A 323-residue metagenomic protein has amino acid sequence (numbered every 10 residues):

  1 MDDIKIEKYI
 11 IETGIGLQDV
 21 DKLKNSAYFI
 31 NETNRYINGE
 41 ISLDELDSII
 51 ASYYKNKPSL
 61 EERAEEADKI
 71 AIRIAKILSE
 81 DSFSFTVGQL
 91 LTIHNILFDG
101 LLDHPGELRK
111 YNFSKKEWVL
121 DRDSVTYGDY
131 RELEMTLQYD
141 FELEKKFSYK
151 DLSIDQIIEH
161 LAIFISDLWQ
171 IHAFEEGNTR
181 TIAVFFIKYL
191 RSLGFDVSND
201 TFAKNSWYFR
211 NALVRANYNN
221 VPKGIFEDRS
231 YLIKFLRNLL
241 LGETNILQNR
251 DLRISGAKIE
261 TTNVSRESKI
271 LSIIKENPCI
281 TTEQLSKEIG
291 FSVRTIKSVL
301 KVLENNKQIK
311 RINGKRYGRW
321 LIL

Functional and structural regions predicted by a protein language model:
M1-L323: FIC/Doc superfamily catalytic core
